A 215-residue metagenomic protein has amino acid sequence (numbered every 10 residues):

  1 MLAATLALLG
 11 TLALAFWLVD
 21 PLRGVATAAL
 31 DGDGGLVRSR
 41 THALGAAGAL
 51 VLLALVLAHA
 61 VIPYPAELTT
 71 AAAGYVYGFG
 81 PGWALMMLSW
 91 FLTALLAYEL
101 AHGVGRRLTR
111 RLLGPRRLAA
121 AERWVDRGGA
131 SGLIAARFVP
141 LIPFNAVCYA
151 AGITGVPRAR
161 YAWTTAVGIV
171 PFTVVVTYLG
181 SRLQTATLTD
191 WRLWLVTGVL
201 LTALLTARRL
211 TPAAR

Functional and structural regions predicted by a protein language model:
M1-L2, L12-L52, G80, M87 (+4 more regions): Membrane-interfacial helix-loop-helix
T5-L14, T197-L204: Core hydrophobic alpha-helical membrane-spanning segments
A49-P81, L141-C148, A159, I169-V175: Transmembrane helix boundary and interhelical junction motifs in multipass membrane proteins
L55-H59, L85-S89, A135-A136, T164-G168 (+1 more regions): Alpha-helical transmembrane segments of multi-pass integral membrane proteins
A71, Y98, R107, Y149 (+2 more regions): Transmembrane alpha-helix boundary and packing residues in multipass membrane permease domains and related
Y75, W90-A94, I169, L200-L201: Residue-level recognition of pore/gate-forming positions within transmembrane alpha-helices of multi-pass
W163-R215: C-terminal membrane module of polytopic membrane proteins
